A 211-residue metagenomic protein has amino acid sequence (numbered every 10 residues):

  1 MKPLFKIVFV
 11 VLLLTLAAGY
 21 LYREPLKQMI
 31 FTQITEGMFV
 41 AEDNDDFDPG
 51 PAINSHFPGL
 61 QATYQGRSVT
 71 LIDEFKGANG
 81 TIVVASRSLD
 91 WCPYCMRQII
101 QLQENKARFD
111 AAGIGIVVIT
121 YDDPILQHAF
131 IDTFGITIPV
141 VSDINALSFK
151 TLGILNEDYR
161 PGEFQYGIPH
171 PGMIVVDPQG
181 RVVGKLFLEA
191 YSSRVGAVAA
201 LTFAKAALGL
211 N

Functional and structural regions predicted by a protein language model:
M1-L4: Positively charged n-region of N-terminal signal peptides that target proteins for export
K6-Y22: Hydrophobic membrane-insertion alpha-helices, especially the h-region of bacterial N-terminal signal peptides
I30-D73: N-terminal "domain-start" segment that seeds a small globular fold
Q65-G66, N145, Q179: Residue-level recognition of short loop/turn positions
L71-L102: Short active-site neighborhood of thiol/selenol oxidoreductases, capturing the structured segment around
M96-S148: Structural microenvironment flanking redox-active thiols in thiol-disulfide oxidoreductases
G135-P139, I154-P161, Y166-I174: Structural micro-motif
F164-N211: Thiol-/selenol-based redox modules, centered on thioredoxin-like and closely related oxidoreductase domains
